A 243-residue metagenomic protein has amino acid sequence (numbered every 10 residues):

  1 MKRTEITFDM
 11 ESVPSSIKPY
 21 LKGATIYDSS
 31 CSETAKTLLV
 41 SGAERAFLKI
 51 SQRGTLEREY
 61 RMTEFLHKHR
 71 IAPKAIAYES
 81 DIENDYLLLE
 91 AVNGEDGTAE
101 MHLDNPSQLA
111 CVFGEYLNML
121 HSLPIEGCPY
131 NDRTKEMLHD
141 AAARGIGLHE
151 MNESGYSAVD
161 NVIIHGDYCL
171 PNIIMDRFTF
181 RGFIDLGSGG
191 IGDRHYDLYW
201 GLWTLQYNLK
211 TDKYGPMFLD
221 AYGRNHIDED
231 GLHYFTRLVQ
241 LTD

Functional and structural regions predicted by a protein language model:
M1-T25: Juxta-kinase regulatory segment immediately upstream of eukaryotic protein kinase catalytic domains
D28-E57: ATP-binding glycine-rich loop module of kinase domains
G54-H69: The N-lobe alphaC helix and its flanking beta3-alphaC-beta4 segment of protein kinase-like domains, centered on
H69, G97-D132, S154: Conserved kinase catalytic-core helix
K74-D85: Short beta-strand micro-motifs within the conserved protein kinase catalytic domain, predominantly in the N-lobe
E83-D96: Conserved short submotifs of the Hanks-type protein kinase catalytic core that shape the nucleotide-binding pocket
D160-I163, D176-H233: Active-site Asp-x-Gly
V162, D167, N172: Conserved catalytic-loop position in the HRD/HxD motif
